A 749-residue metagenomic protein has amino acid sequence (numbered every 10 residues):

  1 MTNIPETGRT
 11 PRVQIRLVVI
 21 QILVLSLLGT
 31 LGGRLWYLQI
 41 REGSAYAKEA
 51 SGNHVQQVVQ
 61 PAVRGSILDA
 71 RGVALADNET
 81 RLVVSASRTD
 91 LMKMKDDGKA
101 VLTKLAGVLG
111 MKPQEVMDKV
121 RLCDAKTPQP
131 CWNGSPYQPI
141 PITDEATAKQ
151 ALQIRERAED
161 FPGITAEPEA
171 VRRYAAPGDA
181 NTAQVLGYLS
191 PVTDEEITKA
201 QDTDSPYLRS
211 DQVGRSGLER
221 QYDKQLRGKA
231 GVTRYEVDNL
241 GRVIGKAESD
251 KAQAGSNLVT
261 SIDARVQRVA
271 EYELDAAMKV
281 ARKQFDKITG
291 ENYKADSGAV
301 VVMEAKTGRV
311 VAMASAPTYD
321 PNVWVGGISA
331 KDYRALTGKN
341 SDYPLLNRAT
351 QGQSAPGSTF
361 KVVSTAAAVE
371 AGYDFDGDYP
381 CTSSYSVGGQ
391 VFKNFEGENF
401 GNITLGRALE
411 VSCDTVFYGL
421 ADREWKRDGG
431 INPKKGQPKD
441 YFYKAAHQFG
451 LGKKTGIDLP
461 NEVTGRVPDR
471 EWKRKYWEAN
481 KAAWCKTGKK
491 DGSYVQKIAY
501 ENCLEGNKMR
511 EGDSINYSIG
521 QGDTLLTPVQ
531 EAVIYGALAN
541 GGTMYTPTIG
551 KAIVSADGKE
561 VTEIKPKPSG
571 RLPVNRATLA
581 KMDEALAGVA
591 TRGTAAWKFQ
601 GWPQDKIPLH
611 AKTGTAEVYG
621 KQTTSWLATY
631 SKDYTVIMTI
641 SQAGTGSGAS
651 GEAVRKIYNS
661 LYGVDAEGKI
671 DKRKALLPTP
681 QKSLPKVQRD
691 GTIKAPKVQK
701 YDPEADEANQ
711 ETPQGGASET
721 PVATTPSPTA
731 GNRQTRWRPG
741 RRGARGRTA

Functional and structural regions predicted by a protein language model:
M1-R220, K224-K251, V280, K287-A299 (+10 more regions): Membrane-proximal periplasmic segments of bacterial cell-envelope enzymes, especially penicillin-binding proteins
L82, K99-G107, L152, E156 (+21 more regions): Solvent-exposed, polar/charged alpha-helical surfaces in well-ordered, non-transmembrane soluble domains, broadly
E115-P128, V171, D286-K306, T382 (+4 more regions): Acidic/histidine-enriched alpha-helical segments
C123-G134, R282-K294, K331-L346, P468-R474 (+3 more regions): Surface-exposed intrinsically disordered loops and tails
V237-G245, I262, G298, A305-T359 (+3 more regions): Beta-lactam-recognizing serine transpeptidase/beta-lactamase-like catalytic domain environment
R268-S297, T318, N322: Beta-lactamase-like hydrolase cores
E560-K567, G651-P739, G743-R745: Short, gly/Ser/Thr-rich active-site loops of penicillin-recognizing serine hydrolases
